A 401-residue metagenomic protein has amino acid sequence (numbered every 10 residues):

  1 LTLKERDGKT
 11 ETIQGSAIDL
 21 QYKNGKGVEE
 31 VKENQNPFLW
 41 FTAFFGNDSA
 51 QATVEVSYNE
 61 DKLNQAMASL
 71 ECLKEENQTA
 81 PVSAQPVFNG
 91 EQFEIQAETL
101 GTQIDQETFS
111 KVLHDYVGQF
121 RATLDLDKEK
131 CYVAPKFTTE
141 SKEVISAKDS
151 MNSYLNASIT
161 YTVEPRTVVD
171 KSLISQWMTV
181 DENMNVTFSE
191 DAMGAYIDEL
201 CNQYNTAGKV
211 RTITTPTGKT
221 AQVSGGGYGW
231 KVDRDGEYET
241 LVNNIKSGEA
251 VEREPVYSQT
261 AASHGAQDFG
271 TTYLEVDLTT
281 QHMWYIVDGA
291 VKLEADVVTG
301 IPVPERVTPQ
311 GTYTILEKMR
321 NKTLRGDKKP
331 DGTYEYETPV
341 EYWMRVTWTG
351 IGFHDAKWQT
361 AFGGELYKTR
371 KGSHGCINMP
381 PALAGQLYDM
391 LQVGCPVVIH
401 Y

Functional and structural regions predicted by a protein language model:
L1-T338, Y342, Q359, L391-V393 (+1 more regions): Surface-exposed, secretory/extracytoplasmic low-complexity segments enriched in Ser/Thr/Asn/Gly/Pro
Y342-V346, G350-M390, P396-V398: Active-site scaffold segments
